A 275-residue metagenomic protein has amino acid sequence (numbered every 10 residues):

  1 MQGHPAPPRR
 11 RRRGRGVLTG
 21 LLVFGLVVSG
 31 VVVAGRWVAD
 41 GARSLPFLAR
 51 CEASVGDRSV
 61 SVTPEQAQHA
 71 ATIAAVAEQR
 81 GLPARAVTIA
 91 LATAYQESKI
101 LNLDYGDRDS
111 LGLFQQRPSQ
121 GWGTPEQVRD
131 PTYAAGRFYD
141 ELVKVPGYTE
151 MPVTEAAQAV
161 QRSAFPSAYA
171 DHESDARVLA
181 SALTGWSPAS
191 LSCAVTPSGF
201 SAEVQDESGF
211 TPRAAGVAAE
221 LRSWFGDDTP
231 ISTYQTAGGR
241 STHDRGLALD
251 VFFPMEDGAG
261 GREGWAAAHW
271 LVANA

Functional and structural regions predicted by a protein language model:
M1-S54, P125-D227: Non-catalytic cell-wall polysaccharide-engagement segments
R11-R13, V17, V32, D109 (+3 more regions): Generic detector of intrinsically disordered, low-complexity, polar/charged segments
G41-Q161: Active-site-adjacent loops and short helices of periplasmic peptidoglycan-processing enzymes
S59-V60, E65-L111, P197-N274: Secreted/periplasmic proteins that engage bacterial cell-wall peptidoglycan
F114, L191-C193, L249: Generic preference for hydrophobic/aromatic residues in regular secondary structure cores
Q120-W122, A164-P166, M255-A259: A generic structural motif
